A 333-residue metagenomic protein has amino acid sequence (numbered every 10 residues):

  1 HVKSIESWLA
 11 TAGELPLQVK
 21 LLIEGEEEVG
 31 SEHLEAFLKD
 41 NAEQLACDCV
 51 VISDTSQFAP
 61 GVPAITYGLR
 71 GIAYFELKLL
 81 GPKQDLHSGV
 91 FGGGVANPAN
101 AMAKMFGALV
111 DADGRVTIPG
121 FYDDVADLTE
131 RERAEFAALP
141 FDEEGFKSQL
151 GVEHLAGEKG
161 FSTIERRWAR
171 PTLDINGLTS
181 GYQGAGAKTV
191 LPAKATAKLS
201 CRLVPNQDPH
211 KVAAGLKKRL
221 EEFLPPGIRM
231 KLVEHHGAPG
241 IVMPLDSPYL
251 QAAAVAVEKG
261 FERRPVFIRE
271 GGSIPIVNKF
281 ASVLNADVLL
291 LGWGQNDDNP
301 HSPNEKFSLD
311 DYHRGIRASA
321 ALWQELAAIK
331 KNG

Functional and structural regions predicted by a protein language model:
H1-G30, F75-L79, G92-A112, L199 (+1 more regions): Alpha-helical metal-binding/catalytic segments enriched in His/Glu/Asp
V2-G68, K330-G333: Acidic/histidine-rich catalytic neighborhood of metal-dependent amide-processing enzymes
P63-Y67, G184-T189: Short beta-strand/turn micro-motifs at beta-sheet edges
Y67, Y74, S88-L178, Q207-R229: Acidic-enriched catalytic cores of C-N bond-cleaving enzymes acting on peptides and small amides
K78-L80, M102, A169, A187 (+4 more regions): Zn-dependent metallopeptidase/amidohydrolase metal-coordination segment
K104, A185-G215: C-terminal catalytic subdomain
L128-F136, G240-Y249, N278-V283: Short glycine/threonine-rich loop-to-helix capping motif typified by GTGT followed within a few residues by an Asp-Pro
R202-P205, K231-D246: A short beta-alpha structural unit
